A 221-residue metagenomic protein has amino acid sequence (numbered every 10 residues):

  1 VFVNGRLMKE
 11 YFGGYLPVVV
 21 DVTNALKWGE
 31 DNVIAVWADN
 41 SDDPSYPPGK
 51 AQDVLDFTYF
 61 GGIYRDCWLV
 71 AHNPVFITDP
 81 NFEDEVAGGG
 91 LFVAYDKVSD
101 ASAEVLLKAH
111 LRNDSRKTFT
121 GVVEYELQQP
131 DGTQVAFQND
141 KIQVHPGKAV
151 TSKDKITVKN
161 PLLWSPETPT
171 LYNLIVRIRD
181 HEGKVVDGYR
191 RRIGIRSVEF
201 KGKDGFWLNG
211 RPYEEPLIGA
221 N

Functional and structural regions predicted by a protein language model:
V1-D84, D114-S115, P130: Accessory beta-strand-rich segments of carbohydrate-active enzymes
V1-N4, K9-F12, D43, P74-E83 (+4 more regions): Active-site-adjacent substrate/metal-binding segments within catalytic domains of carbohydrate-active enzymes
V18-N24, N139, V150-K159: Exposed aromatic-hydrophobic patches
L26-D31, T118, V158-N173: Short glycine/proline/serine/threonine-rich loop/turn segments at secondary-structure transition edges
V70, Q143-H145, R192-R196: Short beta-strand edge segments in extracellular beta-sheet folds
P74-R116: Surface beta-strand/loop "capping" patches
A101-Q143, V150-D154: Beta-strand-rich binding/interaction modules
